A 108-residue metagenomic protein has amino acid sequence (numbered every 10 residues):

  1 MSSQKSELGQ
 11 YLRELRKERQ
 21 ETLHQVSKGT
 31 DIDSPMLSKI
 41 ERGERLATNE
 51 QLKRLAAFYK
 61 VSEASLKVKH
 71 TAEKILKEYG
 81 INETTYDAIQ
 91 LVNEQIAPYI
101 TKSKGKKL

Functional and structural regions predicted by a protein language model:
M1-E18: A short, Lys/Arg-rich alpha-helix, primarily the initiator
L12, L23, S34, N49-L52: Helix-turn-helix DNA-binding elements, focusing on the entry/boundary residues of the two helices that contact DNA
R16, S27, A56: The alpha-helix within a helix-turn-helix
Q20-K39: Short alpha-helical DNA-recognition segment
R42: Short, conserved catalytic or interaction motifs in soluble domains
T48-S65: DNA major-groove recognition helix of helix-turn-helix/homeodomain DNA-binding modules
V68-L108: Interfacial/linker helices and their anchor residues that mediate assembly or domain coupling
